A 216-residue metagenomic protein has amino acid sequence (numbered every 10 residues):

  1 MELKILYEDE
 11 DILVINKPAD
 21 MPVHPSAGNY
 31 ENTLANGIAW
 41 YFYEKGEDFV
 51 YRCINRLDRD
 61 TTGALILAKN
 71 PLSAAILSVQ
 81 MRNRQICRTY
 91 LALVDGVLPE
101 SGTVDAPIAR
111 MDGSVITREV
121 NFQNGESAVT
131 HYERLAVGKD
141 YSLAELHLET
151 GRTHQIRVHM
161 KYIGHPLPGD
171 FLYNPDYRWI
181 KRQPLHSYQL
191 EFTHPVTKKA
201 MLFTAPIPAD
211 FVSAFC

Functional and structural regions predicted by a protein language model:
M1-D112, P184, T204-F215: RNA pseudouridine synthases
M1-E2, Q123, A136-K139, L143 (+2 more regions): Pseudouridine synthases involved in rRNA/tRNA modification
I5, V94, H131-R134, L167: Conserved hydrophobic positions within beta-strands
N16-K17, I66, A92, Y132 (+3 more regions): Residue-level signal for inorganic ion chemistry
Y90, V104, A128-T130, S142: Structural detector for hydrophobic anchor residues on beta-strands
P99, N121-T130, P184-L185: Short coil-to-beta-strand transition motifs
G113-I116, S127-V129, D170-D176: Short Pro/Gly-enriched beta-strand edge/turn motifs at strand-loop
